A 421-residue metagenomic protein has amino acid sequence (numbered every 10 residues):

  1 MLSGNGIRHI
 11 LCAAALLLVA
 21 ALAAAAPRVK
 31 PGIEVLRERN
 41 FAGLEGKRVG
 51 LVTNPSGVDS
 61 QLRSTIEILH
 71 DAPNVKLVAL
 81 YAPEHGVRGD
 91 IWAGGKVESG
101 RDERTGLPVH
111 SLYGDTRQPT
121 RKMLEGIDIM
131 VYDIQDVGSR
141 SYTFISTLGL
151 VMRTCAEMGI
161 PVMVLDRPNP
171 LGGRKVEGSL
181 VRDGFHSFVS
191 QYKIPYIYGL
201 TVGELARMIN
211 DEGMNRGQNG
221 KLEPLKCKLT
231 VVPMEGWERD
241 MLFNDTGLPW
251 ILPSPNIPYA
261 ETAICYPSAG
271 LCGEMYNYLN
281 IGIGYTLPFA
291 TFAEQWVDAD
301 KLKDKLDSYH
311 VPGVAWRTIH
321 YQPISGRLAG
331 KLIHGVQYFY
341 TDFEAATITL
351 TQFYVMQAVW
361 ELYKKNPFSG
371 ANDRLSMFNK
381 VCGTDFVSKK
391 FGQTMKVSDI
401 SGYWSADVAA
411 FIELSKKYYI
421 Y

Functional and structural regions predicted by a protein language model:
V19-A21: N-terminal signal peptide c-region/cleavage motif recognized by signal peptidases
K76-H85, L165: Short internal beta-strands
R88-A93, M163-H186: Glycine-rich, charge-decorated loop segments at or immediately adjacent to ligand/cofactor-binding or catalytic sites
V97-I127, S139: Glycine-rich oxoanion-binding loops at beta->alpha junctions
D136-L148: Glycine/threonine-rich flexible loop motifs
F185-Y266: Conserved anion/nucleotide-ligand pocket segment
G236-I319: Glycine-rich, aromatic-lined ligand/substrate-binding cores of catalytic and carbohydrate-binding domains
F292-G402: Conserved functional hotspot residues or short segments at active or partner-binding sites across diverse domains
